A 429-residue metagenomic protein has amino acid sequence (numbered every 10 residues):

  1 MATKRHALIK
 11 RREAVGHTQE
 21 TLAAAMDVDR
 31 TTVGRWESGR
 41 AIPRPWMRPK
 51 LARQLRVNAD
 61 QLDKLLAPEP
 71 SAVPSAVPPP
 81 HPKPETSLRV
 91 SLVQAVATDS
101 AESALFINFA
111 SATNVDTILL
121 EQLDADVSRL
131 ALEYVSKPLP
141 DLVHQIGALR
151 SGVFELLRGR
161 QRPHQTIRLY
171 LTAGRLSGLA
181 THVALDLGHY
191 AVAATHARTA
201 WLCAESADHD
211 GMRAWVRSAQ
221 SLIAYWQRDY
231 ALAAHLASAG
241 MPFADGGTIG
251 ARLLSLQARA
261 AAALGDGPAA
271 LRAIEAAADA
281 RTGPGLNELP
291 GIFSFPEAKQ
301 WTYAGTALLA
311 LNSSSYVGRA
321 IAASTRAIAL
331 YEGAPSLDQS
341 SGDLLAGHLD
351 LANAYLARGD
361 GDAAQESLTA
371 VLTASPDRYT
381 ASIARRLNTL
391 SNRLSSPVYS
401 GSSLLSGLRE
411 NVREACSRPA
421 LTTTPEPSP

Functional and structural regions predicted by a protein language model:
M1-K10, A24-T31, R35, I42-D99 (+4 more regions): Short amphipathic recognition helices of helix-turn-helix/homeodomain-type DNA-binding modules
I9-R12, Q19: Short, cationic motifs built from Arg/Lys/His that form the positively charged side of catalytic pockets
V15, E69, D99-A104, L394 (+1 more regions): Short, flexible helical or helix-coil boundary motifs
H17, V28, V57, H189 (+1 more regions): Short glycine/serine/threonine/alanine-rich loop segments
E20, E37: Acidic-residue sensor for enzyme active/binding pockets
L105-F109: Intrinsically disordered, low-complexity activation-like regions
S111-V115, L120, D124-P429: Conserved binding/catalytic microenvironments
